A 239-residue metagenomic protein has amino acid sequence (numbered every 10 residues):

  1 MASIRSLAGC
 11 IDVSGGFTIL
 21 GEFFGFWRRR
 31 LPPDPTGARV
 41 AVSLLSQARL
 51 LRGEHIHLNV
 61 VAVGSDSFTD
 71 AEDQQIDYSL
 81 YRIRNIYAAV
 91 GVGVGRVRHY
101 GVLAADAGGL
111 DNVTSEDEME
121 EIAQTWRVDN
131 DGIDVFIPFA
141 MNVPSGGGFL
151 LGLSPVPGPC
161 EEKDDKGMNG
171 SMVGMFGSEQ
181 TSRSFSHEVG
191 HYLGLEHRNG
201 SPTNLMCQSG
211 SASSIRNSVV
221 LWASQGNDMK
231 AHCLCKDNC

Functional and structural regions predicted by a protein language model:
M1-S6, M141, L150-L153, A223-C235: Secretory-pathway extracellular proteins and peptide precursors enriched for disulfide-bonded cysteines
A2-G132, I137-N142, S201: Propeptide-to-catalytic entry region of secreted or membrane-anchored zinc metalloproteases
G16-L20, N169, I215-S218, C239: Extracellular/mature segments of secreted proteins
F26-W27, C160, C239: Short Lys/Arg-rich cationic patches that frequently serve as NLS/NoLS or arginine-rich RNA/DNA-binding motifs
Q47-L50, I122-G200, G210-S213: Active-site-proximal segment of zinc-dependent metalloprotease catalytic domains
T69-D77, N112-V113, G147-G158, S213-D228: Short, polar loop/linker segments at the starts of domains and inter-domain junctions
E72-R82, T181-F185, V189, Q225: Stable alpha-helical elements in mature extracytoplasmic
S178-Q180, E196-C239: Metalloprotease/metallohydrolase-associated module, dominated by Zn2+-dependent proteases
